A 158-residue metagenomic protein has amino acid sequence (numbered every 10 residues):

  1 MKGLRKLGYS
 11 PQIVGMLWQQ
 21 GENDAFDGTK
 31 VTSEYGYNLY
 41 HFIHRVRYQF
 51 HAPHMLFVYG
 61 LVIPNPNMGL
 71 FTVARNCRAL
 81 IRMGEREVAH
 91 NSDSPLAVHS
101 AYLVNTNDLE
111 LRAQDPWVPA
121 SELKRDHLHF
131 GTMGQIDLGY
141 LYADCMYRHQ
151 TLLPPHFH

Functional and structural regions predicted by a protein language model:
M1-H158: Cell-envelope and extracellular/periplasmic
